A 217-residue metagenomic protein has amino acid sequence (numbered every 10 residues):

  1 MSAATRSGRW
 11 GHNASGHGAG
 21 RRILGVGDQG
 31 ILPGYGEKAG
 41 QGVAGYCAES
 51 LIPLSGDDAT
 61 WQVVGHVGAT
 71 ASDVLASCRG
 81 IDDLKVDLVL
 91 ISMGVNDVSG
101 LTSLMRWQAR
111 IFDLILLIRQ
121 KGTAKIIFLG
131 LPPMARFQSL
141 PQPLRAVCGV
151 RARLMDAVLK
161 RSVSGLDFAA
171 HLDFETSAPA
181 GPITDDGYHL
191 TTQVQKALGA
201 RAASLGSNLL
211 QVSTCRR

Functional and structural regions predicted by a protein language model:
M1-L24, E37, S55, A203 (+1 more regions): N-terminal secretory targeting modules
A3-A19, L75-L84, F112-Q120: Short amphipathic alpha-helices and their capping/turn segments at secondary-structure boundaries
G20-V26, G30-A109: Conserved SGNH/GDSL esterase-like catalytic core that processes O-acyl groups on lipids and polysaccharides
A39, T102-R110, P143-R151, D186 (+1 more regions): Alpha-helix N-cap and loop-to-helix initiation/capping positions
S92, L129-G130: Alpha/beta-hydrolase-fold catalytic nucleophile elbow
K121-I126: A short helix->loop->beta-strand "cap" motif at the edges of active sites that frequently abuts
R136-L172: Substrate-gating cap/lid alpha-helix
T184-R217: Histidine-centered active-site loop/cap adjacent to the catalytic His in serine esterases/O-acetyl transfer systems
